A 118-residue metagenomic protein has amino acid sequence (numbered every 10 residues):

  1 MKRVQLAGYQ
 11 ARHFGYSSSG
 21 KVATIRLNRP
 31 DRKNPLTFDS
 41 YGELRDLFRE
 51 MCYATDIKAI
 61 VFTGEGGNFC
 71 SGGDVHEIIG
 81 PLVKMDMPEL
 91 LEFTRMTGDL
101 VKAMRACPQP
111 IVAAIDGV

Functional and structural regions predicted by a protein language model:
M1-E65, K102: Conserved CoA-thioester-binding segment of acyl-CoA-metabolizing enzymes
N28, G73, D116: Histidine-centered beta-alpha loop that forms part of the nucleotide-sugar donor binding/catalytic region in diverse
L36, I78-P81, C107: Helix-loop segment at the mouth of the active site in Rossmann-fold oxidoreductases, especially SDR/KR enzymes
L36, V75, I115: Hydrophobic pocket-lining residues within nucleotide cofactor-binding pockets
G64-K102: Glycine- (often His-adjacent) and acidic-residue-rich active-site loop that binds/positions the CoA thioester
L100-V118: Glycine-rich beta-to-alpha active-site loop
